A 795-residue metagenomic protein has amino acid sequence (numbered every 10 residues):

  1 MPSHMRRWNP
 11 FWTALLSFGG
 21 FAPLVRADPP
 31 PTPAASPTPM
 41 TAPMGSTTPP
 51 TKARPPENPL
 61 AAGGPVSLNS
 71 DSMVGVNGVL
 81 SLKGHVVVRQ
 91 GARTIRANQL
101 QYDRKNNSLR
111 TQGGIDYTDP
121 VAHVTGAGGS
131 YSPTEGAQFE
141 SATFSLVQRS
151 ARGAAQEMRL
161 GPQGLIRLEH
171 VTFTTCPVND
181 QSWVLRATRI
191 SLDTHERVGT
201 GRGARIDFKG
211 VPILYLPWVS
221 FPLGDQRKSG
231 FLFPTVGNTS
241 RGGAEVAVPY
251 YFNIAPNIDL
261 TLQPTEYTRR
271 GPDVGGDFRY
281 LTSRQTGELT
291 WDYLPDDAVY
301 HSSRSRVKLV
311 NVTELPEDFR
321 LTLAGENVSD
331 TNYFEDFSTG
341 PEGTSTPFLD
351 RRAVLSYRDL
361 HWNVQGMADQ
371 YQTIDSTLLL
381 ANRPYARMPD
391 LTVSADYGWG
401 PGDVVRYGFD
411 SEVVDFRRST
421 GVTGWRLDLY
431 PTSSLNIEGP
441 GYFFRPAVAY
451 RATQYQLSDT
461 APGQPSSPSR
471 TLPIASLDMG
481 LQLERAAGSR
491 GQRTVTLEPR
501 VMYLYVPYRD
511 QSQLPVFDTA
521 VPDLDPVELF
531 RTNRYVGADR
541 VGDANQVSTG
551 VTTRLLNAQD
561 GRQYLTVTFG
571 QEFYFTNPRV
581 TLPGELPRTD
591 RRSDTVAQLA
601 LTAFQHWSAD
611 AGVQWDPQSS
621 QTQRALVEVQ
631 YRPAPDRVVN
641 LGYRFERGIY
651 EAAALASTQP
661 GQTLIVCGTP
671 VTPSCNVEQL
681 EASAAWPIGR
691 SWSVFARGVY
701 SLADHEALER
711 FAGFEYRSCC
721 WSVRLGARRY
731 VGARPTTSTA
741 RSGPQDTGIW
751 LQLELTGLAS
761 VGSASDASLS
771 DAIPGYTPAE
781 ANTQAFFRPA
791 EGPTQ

Functional and structural regions predicted by a protein language model:
M1-R7: N-terminal secretory signal peptides that target proteins for export/translocation
S3, A22-L24, S36, G439 (+1 more regions): Residue-level detector of alpha-helical transmembrane segments in integral membrane proteins
R7-P10, A27: Hydrophobic alpha-helical segments, especially transmembrane helices and their immediate juxtamembrane helical caps
P10-P23: Bacterial N-terminal signal peptides
L16-S17, N69-M73, L477, L481-L483: Short, Lys/Arg-rich amphipathic segments at extreme N-termini
S17-F18, P43, A61-A62, P222 (+2 more regions): Intrinsically disordered, low-complexity segments enriched in small/polar residues
D28-H170, V184-T188, L192-G203, L262 (+2 more regions): N-terminal amphipathic/hydrophobic interface segments
A122-A137, S145-T174, V178-R189, D193-Q795: Outer-membrane beta-barrel proteins and related beta-barrel translocases across Gram-negative bacteria
